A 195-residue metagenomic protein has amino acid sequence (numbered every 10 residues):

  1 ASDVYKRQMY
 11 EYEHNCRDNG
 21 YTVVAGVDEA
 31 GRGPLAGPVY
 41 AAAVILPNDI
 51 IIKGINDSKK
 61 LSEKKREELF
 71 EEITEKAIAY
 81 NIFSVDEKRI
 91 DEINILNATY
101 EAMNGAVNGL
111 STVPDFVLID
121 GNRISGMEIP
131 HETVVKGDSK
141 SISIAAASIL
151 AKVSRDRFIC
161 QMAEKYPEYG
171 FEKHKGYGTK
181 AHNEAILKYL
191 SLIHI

Functional and structural regions predicted by a protein language model:
S2-I193: RNase H-like, Mg2+-dependent phosphodiesterase core, and more generally RNA phosphate-backbone-engaging helix-loop
